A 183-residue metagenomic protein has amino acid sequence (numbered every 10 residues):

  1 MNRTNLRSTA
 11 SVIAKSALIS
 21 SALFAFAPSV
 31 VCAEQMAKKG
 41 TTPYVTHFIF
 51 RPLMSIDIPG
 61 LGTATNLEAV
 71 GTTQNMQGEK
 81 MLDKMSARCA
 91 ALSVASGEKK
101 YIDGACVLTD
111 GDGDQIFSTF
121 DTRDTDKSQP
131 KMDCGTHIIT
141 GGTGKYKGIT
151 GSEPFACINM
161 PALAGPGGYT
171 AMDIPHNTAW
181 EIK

Functional and structural regions predicted by a protein language model:
M1-V12: N-terminal secretory signal peptides that target proteins for export/translocation
T4, L23-F24, K99: N-terminal hydrophobic alpha-helix used for membrane targeting or insertion
S8, F26-A27: Generic short amphipathic/hydrophobic targeting helices enriched at N-termini, encompassing Sec-type signal peptides
I13, V31-C32: N-terminal non-cleavable signal-anchor helices
A14-A25: Bacterial N-terminal signal peptides
S20, V30-V31: Cleavable N-terminal signal peptides
C32-K183: Beta-strand-enriched cores of mature, soluble protein domains
